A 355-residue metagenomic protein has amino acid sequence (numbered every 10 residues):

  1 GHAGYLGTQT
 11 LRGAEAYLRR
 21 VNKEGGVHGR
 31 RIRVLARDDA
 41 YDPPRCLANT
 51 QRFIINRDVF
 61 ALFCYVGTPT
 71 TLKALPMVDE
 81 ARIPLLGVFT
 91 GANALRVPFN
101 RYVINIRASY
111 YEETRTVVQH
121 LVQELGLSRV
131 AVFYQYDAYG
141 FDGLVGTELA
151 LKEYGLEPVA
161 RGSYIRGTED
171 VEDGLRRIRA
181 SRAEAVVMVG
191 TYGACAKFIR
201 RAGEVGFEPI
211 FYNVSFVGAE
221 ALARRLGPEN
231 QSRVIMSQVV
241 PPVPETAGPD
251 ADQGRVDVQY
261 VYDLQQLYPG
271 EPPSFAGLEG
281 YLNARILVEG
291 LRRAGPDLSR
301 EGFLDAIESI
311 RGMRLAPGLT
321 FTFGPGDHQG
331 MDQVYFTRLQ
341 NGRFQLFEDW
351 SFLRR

Functional and structural regions predicted by a protein language model:
G1-E15, R37-P44, V66-G67, F133-F141 (+2 more regions): Extracytoplasmic "Venus flytrap"
Y5-R12, E24-V97, Y164-V171, G193: Beta-alpha junction/loop-to-helix N-cap segments that form part of ligand/metal-binding clefts
L6-K23, R45, L85, E113-V117 (+2 more regions): Short, solvent-exposed amphipathic alpha-helices that sit in or adjacent to ligand/effector-binding or catalytic
G29-I32, N56-A61, E80-P84, F99-Y102 (+5 more regions): Loop/turn elements at helix/coil->beta-strand transitions in domains of secreted/extracellular proteins
F53-V66, L86-V88, R129-Y134, R182-Y192 (+3 more regions): Periplasmic-binding protein-like
N93-A94, R101-G206, D250-A251, R255: Extracellular/periplasmic Venus flytrap/periplasmic-binding protein
I199-G280, F344, W350-R354: Extracellular/periplasmic periplasmic-binding protein-like sensory domains
L264-L278, V288-R343: Segments of small-molecule ligand-sensing domains
